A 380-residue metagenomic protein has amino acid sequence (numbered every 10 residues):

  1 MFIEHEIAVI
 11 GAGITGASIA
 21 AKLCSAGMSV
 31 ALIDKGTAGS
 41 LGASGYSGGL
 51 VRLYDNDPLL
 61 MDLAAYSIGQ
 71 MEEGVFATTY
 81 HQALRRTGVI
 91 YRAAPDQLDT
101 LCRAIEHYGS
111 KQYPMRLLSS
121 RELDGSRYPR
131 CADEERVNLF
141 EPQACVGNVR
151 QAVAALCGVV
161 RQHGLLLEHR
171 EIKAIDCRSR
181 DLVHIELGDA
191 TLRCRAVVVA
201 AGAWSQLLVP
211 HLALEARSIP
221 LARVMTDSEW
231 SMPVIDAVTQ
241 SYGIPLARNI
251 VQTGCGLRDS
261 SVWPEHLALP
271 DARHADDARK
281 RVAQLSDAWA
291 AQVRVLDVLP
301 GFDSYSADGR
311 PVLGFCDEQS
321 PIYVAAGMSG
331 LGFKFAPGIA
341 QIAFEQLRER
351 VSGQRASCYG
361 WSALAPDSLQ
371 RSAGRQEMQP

Functional and structural regions predicted by a protein language model:
H5-A31: N-terminal Rossmann-like FAD-binding beta1-loop-alpha1 element of flavoenzymes
S25-A43: Glycine-rich FAD pyrophosphate-binding loop
S40, A190-M232: Central helical "cap/lid" subdomain
G48-S126, Q240-Y242: Dinucleotide-binding Rossmann-like beta1-alpha1 core, especially the glycine-rich loop that anchors the ADP
E73, R92-H163, E168, A174-D181 (+1 more regions): Flavin (FAD/FMN) cofactor-binding and adjacent substrate-gating region of FAD-dependent oxidoreductase domains
M225-P321: Active-site lid/adjacent beta-loop-alpha segment flanking the redox-cofactor pocket in flavoenzymes
D287-P380: C-terminal catalytic lobe of FAD-dependent flavoproteins
